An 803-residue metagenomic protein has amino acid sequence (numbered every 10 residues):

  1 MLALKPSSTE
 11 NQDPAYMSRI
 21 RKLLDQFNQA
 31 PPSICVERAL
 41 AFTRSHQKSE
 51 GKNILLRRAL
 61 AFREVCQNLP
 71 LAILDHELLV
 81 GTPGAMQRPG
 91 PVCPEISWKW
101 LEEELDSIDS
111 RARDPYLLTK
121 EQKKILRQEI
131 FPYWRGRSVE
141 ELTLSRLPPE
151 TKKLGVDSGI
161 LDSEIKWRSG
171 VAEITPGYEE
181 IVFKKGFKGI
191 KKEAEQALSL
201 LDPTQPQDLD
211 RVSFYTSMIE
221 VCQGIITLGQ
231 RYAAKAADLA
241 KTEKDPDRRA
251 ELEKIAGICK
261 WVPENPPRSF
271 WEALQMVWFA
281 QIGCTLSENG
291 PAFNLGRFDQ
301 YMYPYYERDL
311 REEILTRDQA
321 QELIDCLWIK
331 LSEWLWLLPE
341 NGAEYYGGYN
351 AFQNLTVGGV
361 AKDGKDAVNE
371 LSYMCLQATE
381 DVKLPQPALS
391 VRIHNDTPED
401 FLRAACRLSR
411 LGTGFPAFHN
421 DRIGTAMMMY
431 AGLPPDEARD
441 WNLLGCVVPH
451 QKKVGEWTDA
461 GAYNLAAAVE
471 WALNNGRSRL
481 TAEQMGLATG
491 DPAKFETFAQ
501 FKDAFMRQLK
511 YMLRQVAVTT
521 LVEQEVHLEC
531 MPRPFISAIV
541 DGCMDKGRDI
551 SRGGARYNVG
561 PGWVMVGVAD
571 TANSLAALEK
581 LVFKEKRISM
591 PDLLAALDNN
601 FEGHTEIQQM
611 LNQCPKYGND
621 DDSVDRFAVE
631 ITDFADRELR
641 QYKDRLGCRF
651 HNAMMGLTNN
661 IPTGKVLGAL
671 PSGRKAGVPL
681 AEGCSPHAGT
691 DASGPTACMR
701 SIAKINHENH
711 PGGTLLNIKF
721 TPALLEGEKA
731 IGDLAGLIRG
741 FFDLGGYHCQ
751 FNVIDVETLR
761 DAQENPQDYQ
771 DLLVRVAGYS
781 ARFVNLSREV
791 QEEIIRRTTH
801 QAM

Functional and structural regions predicted by a protein language model:
L2-Y215, E251-K254, I258-M803: Conserved catalytic cores of very large enzyme subunits
D245: Acidic, metal/cofactor-coordinating or nucleic-acid-engaging core segments within structured domains
